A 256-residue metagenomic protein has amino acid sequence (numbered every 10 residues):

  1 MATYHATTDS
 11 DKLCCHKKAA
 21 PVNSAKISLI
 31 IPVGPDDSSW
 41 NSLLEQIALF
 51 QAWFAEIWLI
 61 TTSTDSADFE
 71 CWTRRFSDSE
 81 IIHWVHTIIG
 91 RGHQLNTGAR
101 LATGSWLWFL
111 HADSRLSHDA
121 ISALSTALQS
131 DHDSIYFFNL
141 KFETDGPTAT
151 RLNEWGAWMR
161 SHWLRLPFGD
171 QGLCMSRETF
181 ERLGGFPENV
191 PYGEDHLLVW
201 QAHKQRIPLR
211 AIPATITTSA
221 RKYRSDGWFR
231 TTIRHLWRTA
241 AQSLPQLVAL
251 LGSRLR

Functional and structural regions predicted by a protein language model:
A2-D11, C15-N23, H203-R256: Hydrophobic helical membrane-anchoring modules
I31, L44-E45, W53-D65, V85-T87: Short beta-strand/loop segment that forms part of the nucleotide-sugar
P35-F50: Short, well-formed alpha-helical segments that are part of the catalytic scaffolds of diverse glycosyltransferases
H86-A102: Glycine-rich, basic loop-to-helix element that forms the pyrophosphate-binding segment of sugar-nucleotide handling
L107: Short aromatic/hydrophobic "clamp" motif used to bind/position activated sugar donors
H111-R115: The conserved acidic donor/metal-binding loop of glycosyltransferases
D119-T148: Conserved donor NDP-sugar-binding/catalytic core segment of glycosyltransferases
Y192-L198: Acidic donor-binding loop at a coil-to-helix junction in glycosyltransferase catalytic cores that engages
